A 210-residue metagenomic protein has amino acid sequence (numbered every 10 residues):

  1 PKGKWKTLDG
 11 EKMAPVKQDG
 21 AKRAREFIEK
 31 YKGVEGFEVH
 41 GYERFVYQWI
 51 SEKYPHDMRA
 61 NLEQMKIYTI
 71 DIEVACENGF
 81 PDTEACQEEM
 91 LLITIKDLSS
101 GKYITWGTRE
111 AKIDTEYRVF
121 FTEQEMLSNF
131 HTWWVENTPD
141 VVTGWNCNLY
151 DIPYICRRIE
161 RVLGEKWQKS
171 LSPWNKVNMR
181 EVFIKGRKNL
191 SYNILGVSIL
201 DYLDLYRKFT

Functional and structural regions predicted by a protein language model:
P1-T210: The two-metal-ion catalytic cores of nucleic-acid processing enzymes
